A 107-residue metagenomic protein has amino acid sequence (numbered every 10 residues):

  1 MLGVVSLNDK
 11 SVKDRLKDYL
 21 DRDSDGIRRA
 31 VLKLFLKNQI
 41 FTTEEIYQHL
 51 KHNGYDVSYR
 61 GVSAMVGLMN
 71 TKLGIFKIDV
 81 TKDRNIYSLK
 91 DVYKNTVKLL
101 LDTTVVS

Functional and structural regions predicted by a protein language model:
G3-L34, D56, G61-S63, K72-S107: Phospho-regulated, low-complexity intrinsically disordered regions of nuclear gene-regulatory and chromatin-associated
F35-N38, M69: Generic structural signal for hydrophobic core residues of well-folded globular domains
Q39, Y55: Flexible coil/turn residues that form the inter-helical turn or adjacent wing/linker of helix-turn-helix
F41-L50: Short acidic, hydrophobic short linear motifs in intrinsically disordered regions
E44, S63-A64: Residue-level marker for well-ordered alpha-helical positions
K51, A64-G67, T71: Residue-level detection of the helix-turn-helix DNA-binding "recognition helix"
